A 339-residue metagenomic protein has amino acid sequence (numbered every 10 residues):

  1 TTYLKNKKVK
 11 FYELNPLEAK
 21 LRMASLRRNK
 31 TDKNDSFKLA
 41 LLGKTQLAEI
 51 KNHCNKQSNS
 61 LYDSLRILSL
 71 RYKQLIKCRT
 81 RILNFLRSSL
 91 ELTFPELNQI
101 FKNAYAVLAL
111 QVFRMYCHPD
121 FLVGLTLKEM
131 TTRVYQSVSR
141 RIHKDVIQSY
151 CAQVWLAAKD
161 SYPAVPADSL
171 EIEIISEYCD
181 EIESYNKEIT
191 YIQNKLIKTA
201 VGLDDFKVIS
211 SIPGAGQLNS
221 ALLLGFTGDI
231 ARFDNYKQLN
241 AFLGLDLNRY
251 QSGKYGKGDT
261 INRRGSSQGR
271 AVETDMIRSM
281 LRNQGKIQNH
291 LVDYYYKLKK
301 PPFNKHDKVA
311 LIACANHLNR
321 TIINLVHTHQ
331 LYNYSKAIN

Functional and structural regions predicted by a protein language model:
T1-N339: A detector of single, family-specific signature residues that are central to catalytic or substrate-handling motifs
